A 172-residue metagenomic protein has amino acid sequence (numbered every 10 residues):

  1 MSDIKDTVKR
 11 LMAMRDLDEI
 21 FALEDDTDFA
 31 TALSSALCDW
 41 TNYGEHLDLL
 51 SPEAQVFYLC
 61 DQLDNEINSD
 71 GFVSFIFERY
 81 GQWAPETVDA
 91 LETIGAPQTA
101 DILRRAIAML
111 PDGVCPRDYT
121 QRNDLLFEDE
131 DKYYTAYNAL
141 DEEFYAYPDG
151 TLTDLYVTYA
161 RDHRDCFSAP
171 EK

Functional and structural regions predicted by a protein language model:
S2-Y58, D64-S69, V73-F77, G81-A84 (+1 more regions): Extended, alpha-helix-rich binding/interface surfaces that flank or overlap catalytic cores and mediate recognition
